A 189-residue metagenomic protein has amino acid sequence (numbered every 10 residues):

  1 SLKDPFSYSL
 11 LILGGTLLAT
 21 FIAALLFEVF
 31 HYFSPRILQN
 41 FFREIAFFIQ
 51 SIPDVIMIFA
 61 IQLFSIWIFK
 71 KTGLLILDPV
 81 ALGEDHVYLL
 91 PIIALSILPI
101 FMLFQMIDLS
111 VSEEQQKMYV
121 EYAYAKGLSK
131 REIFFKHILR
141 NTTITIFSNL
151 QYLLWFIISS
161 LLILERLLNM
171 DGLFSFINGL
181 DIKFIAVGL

Functional and structural regions predicted by a protein language model:
L2-F30, I146-Y152: Transmembrane alpha-helix signature in integral membrane proteins
T16-F47, F59, L161: Transmembrane-helix boundary motif in ABC transporter permease subunits
F21, P91-P99, L168-L189: Hydrophobic alpha-helical transmembrane segments of polytopic membrane proteins
A46-L98: Generic hydrophobic transmembrane alpha-helix motif, especially the helices
L82-Y124: Membrane-cytosol interface at the C-terminal ends of specific transmembrane alpha-helices in multi-pass membrane
R131-S160: Transmembrane alpha-helices
N149-I177: Non-cytoplasmic
